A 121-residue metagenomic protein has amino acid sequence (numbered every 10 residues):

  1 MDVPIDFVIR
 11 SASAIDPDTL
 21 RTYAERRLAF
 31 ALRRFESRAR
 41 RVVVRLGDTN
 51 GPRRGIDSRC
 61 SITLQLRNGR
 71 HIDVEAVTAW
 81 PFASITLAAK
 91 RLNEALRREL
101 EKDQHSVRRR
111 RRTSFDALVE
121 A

Functional and structural regions predicted by a protein language model:
M1-A121: N-terminal, polar/charged subdomain of small-to-medium soluble alpha/beta proteins
